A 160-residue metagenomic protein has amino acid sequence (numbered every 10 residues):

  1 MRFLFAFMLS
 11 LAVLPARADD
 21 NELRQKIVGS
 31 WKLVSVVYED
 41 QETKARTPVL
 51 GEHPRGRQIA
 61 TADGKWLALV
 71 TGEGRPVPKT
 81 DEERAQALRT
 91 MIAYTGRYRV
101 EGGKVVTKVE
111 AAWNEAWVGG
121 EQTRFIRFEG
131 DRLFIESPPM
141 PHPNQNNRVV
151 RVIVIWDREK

Functional and structural regions predicted by a protein language model:
R2-A12: Bacterial N-terminal signal peptides
A16-A93, R97-K160: Lipid interaction determinants
